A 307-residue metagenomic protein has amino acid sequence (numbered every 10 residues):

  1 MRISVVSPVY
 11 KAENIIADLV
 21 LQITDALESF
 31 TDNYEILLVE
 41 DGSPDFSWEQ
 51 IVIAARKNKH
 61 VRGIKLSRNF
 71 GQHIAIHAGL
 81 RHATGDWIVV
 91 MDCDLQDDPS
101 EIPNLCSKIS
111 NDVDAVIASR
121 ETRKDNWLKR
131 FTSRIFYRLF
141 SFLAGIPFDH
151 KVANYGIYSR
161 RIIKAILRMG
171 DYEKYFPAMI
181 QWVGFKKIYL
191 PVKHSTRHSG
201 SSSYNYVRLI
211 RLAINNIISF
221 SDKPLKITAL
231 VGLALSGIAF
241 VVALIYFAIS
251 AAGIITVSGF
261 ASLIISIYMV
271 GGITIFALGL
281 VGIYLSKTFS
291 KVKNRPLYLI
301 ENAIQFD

Functional and structural regions predicted by a protein language model:
M1-N126: Structured catalytic core of nucleotide-sugar glycosyltransferases
P8, L66-R68, G156, A229 (+2 more regions): Short conserved micro-motifs on helix faces and helix-strand junctions that flank and scaffold key functional residues
Y10-E13, N58, G170, S221 (+1 more regions): Residues at alpha-helix boundaries and short interhelical turns
I23, G79, D94, V116 (+5 more regions): Residue-level signature of catalytic and energy-coupling elements of molecular machines, predominantly ATP/GTP-dependent
I53, R62-R68, Q72-H82, P99-M179 (+2 more regions): Acceptor/aglycone-binding surface of glycosyltransferases and processive sugar-polymer synthases
Y175-D307: Hydrophobic helical membrane-anchoring modules
